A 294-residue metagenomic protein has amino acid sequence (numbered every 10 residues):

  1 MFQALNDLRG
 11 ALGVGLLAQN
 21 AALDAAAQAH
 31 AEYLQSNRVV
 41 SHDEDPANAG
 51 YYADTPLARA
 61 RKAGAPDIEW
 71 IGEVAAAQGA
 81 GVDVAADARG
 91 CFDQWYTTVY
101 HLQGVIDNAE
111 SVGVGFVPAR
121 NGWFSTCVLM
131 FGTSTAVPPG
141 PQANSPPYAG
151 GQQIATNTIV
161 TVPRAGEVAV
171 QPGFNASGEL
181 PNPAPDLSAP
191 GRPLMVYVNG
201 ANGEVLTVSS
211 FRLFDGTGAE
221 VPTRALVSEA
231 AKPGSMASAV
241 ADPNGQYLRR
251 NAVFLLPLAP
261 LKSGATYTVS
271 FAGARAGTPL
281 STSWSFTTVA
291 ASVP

Functional and structural regions predicted by a protein language model:
M1-G200, L206-V208, D215, F271: Functional surface patches built around histidine and acidic residues
P183-P294: Acidic, low-complexity Ser/Thr/Gly/Pro-rich repeat segments typical of extracellular/periplasmic and surface-exposed
